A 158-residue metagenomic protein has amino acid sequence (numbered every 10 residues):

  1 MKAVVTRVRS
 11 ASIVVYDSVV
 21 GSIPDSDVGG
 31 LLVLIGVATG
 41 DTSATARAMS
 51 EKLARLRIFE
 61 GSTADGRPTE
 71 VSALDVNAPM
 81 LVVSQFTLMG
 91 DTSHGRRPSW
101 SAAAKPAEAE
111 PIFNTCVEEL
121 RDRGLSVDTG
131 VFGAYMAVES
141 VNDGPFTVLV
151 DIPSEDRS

Functional and structural regions predicted by a protein language model:
M1-G95, P111-S158: N-terminal, polar/charged subdomain of small-to-medium soluble alpha/beta proteins
H94-K105: A charged helix-plus-loop insertion that forms the helical arch/lid used to bind and gate nucleic-acid substrates
E108: Conserved acidic
